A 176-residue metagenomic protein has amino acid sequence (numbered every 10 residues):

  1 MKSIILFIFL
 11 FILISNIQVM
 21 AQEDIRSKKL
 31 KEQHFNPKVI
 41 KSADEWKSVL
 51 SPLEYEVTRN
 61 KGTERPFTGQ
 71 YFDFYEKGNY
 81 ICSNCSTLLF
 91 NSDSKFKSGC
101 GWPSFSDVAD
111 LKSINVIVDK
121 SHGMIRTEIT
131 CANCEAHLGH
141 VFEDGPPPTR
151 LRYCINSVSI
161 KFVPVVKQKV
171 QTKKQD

Functional and structural regions predicted by a protein language model:
M1-E23: Bacterial Sec-dependent N-terminal signal peptides
I4, Q18, Q33, K169-Q171 (+1 more regions): Residue-level detector of intrinsically disordered/flexible regions characterized by low predicted structural confidence
I5, F9-I12, K29, V49 (+1 more regions): Acidic/proline-rich low-complexity IDRs
F7, K31-Q33, K161: Intrinsically disordered, low-complexity segments enriched in polar/charged small residues
S15-Q18, A43, E128, L151: A generic alpha-helix preference that emphasizes hydrophobic side chains
E23-A43: Short, contiguous pre-domain boundary segments
I25-R26, K38, K47-I81, T87-D176: A short Gly-Trp-Pro
